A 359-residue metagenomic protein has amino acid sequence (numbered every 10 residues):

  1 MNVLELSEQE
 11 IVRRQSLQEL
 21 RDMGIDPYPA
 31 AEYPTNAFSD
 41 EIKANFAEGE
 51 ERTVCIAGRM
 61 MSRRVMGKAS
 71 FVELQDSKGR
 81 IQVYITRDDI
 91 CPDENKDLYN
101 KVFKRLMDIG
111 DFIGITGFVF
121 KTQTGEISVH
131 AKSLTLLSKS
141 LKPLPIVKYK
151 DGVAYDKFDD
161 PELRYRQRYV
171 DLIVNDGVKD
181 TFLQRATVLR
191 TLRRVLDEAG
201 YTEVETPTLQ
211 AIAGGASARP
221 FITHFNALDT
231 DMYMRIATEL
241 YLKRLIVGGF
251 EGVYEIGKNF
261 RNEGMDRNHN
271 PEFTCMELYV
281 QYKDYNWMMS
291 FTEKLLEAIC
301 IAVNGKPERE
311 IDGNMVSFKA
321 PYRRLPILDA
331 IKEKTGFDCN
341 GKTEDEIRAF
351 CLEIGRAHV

Functional and structural regions predicted by a protein language model:
M1-R356: Class II aminoacyl-tRNA synthetase catalytic cores and aaRS-like
